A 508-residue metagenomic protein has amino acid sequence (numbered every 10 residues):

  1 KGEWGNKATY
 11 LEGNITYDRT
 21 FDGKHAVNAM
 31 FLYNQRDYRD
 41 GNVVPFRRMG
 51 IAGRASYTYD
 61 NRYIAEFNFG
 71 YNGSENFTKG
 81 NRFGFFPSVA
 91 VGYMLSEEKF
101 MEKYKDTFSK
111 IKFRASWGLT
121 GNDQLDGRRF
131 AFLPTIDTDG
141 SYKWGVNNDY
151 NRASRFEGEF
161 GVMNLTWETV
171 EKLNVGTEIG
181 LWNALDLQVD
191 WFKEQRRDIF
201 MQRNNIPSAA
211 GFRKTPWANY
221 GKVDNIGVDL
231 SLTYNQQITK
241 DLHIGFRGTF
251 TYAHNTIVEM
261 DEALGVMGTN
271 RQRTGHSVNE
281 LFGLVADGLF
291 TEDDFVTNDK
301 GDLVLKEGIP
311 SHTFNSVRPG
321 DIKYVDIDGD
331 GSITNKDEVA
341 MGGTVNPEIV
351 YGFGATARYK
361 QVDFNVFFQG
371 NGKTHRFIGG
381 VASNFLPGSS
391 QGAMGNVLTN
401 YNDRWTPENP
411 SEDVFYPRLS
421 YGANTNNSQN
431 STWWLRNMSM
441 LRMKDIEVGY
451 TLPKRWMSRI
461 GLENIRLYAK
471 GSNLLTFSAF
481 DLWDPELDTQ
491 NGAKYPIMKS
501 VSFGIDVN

Functional and structural regions predicted by a protein language model:
K1-G283, N426, N430-N508: Extracellular/periplasmic, surface-exposed regions of secreted and cell-surface proteins
S141, N235-G343, L386, N402-E408: Conserved small-residue
F200-N205, I333-N335, A382-N384: Conserved active-site-proximal loop/helix segments of enzymes involved in bacterial cell-wall and related
T215-D224, V266-L281, M341-F353, N384-N402 (+1 more regions): C-terminal extracellular loops and terminal segments of Gram-negative outer membrane beta-barrel proteins
P319, N371-G461, I465-R466: Extracytoplasmic gating/loop element in the C-terminal half of outer-membrane beta-barrel translocons and assembly
G331-K336, M341-V345, N426-M438: Amphipathic, heptad-repeat alpha-helical segments used for oligomerization and assembly
G342-I378: Glycine-rich, aromatic-lined ligand/substrate-binding cores of catalytic and carbohydrate-binding domains
